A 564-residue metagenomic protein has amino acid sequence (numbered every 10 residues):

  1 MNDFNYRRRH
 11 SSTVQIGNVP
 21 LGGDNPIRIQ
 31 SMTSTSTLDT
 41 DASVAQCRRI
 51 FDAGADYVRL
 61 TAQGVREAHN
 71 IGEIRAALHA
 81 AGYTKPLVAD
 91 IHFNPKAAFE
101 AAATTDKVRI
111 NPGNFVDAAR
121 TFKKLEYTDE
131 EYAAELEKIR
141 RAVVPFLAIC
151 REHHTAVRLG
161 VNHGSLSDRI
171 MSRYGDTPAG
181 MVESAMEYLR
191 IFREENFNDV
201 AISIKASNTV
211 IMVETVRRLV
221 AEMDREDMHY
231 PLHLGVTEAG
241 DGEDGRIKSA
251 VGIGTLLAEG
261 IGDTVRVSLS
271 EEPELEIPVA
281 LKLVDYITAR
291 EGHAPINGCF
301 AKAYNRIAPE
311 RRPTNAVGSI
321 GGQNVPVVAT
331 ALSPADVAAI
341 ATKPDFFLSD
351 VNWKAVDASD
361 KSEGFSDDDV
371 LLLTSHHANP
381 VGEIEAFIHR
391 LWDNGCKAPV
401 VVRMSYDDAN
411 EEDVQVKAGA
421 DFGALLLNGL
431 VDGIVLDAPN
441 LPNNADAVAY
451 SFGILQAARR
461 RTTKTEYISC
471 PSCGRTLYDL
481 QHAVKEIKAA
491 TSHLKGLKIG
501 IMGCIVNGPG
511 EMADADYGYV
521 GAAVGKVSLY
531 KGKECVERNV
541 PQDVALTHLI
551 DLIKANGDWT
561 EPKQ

Functional and structural regions predicted by a protein language model:
M1-S31, L147, R151-H153, A289-A335 (+2 more regions): N-terminal amphipathic alpha-helix/helix-capping segment at the start of soluble metabolic enzymes
D24-A42, P86-N94, R169-V182, T237-I247 (+2 more regions): Active-site mouth loops of central-metabolism enzymes
I29, D90, L159, I202 (+6 more regions): Conserved, mostly hydrophobic/aromatic
S34, A53-L78, P112-A134, V200-T209 (+1 more regions): Glycine-rich, proline-tolerant flexible connector loops at the mouths of alpha/beta enzymes
D56-R59, T105-T121, E259-E274, G429-P442 (+1 more regions): Glycine-rich phosphate-binding active-site loops on the catalytic face of alpha/beta enzymes
A62-T104, A335-A338: N-terminal active-site wall of soluble small-molecule enzyme domains
T84-F122, D129-I149, H153-H154: Hydrophobic or amphipathic alpha-helical targeting/insertion segments
E126-V143, A148, M171-N315, G364-L494 (+1 more regions): Catalytic alpha/beta core domains of metabolic enzymes, predominantly
